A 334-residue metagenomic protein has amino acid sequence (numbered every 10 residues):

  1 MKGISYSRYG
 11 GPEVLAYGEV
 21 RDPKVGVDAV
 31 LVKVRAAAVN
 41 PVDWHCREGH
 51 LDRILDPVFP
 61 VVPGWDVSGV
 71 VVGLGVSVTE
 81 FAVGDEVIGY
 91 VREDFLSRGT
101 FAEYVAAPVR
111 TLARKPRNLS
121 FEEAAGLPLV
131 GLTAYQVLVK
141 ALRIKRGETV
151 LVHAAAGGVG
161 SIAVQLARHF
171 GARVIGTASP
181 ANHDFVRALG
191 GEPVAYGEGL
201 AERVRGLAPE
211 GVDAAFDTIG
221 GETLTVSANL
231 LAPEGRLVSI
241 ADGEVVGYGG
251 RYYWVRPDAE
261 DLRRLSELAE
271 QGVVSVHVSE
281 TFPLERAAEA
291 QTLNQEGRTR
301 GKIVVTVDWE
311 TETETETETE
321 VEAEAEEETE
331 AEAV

Functional and structural regions predicted by a protein language model:
R21-V39, L51-E93: Glycine-rich beta-strand-centered segment in the early N-terminal region that forms part of a ligand/cofactor-binding
D56, E80, Y90-A154: NAD(P)H dinucleotide-binding glycine-rich loop of Rossmann-like/cofactor-binding domains, especially the beta1-alpha1
A124-G197: Mid-domain Rossmann-like dinucleotide-binding core that forms the NAD(H)/NADP(H) cofactor-binding site
P180, R187, T218-H277, T281-L284 (+2 more regions): Glycine-rich phosphate-binding loop and adjacent beta-alpha segment of Rossmann(oid) nucleotide-cofactor-binding
L200-E210: Short amphipathic alpha-helix with an adjacent loop that forms part of the alpha/beta core around
E310-E332: Intrinsically disordered, low-complexity segments used as extracellular stalks/linkers and nuclear/regulatory IDRs
